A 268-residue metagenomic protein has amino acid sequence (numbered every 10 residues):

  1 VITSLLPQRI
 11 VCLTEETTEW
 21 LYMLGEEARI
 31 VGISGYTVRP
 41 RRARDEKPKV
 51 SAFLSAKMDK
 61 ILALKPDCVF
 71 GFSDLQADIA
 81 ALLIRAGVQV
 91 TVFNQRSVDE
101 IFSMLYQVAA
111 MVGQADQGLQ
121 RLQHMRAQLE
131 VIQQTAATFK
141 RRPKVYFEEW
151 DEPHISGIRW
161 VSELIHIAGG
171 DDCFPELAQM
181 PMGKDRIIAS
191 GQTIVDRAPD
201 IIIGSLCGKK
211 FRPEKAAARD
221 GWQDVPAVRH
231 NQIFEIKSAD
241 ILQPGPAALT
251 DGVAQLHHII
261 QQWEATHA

Functional and structural regions predicted by a protein language model:
V1-A268: N-terminal ligand-binding lobe of clamshell/alpha-beta domains
